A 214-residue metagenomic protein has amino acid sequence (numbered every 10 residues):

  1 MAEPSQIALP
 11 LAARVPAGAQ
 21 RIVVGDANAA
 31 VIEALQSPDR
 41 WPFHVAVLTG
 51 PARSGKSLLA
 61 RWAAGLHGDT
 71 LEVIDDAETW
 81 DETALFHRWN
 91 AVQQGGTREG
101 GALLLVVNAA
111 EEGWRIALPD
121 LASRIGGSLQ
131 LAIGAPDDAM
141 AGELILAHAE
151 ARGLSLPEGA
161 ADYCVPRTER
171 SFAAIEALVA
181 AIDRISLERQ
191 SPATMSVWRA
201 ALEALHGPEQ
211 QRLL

Functional and structural regions predicted by a protein language model:
I7-A29: Dynamic helix-loop-helix/coil hinge segments at AAA+ ATPase domain boundaries and subdomain interfaces
V23, L35-F43: Phosphate-binding P-loop
F43-L59: Walker A/P-loop nucleotide-binding motif
H67-A91, G95-R98, A102-A110: Conserved P-loop NTPase "ATPase switch" module shared by AAA+ and STAND
E111-G126: Short regulatory helix/loop adjacent to the ATP-binding pocket of P-loop NTPases
S128-M140: Conserved AAA+ ATPase "SRH/arginine-finger" region at the nucleotide-binding site
D162-P166, A173-L187: C-terminal helical "lid" of AAA+/P-loop NTPase domains
S186-A204: Conserved C-terminal helix/linker of AAA+ ATPases
